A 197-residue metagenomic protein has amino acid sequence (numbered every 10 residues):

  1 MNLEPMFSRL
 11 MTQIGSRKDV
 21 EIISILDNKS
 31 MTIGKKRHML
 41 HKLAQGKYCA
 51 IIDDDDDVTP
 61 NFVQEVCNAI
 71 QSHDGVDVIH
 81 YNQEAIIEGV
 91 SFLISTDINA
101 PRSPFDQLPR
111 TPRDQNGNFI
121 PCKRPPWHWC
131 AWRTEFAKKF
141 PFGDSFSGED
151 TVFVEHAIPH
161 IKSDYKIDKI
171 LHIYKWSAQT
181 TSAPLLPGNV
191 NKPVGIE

Functional and structural regions predicted by a protein language model:
M1-I14: Short, well-formed alpha-helical segments that are part of the catalytic scaffolds of diverse glycosyltransferases
N28-A44: Glycine-rich, basic loop-to-helix element that forms the pyrophosphate-binding segment of sugar-nucleotide handling
C49: Short aromatic/hydrophobic "clamp" motif used to bind/position activated sugar donors
D53-D57: The conserved acidic donor/metal-binding loop of glycosyltransferases
V63-N99: Conserved donor NDP-sugar-binding/catalytic core segment of glycosyltransferases
L93, P101-W132: A recurrent flexible, glycine/aromatic-enriched loop bordering the glycosyltransferase active site that acts as
S147-F153: Acidic donor-binding loop at a coil-to-helix junction in glycosyltransferase catalytic cores that engages
I167-I196: Active-site donor/metal-binding and catalytic loop motifs of nucleotide-sugar-dependent glycosylation enzymes
